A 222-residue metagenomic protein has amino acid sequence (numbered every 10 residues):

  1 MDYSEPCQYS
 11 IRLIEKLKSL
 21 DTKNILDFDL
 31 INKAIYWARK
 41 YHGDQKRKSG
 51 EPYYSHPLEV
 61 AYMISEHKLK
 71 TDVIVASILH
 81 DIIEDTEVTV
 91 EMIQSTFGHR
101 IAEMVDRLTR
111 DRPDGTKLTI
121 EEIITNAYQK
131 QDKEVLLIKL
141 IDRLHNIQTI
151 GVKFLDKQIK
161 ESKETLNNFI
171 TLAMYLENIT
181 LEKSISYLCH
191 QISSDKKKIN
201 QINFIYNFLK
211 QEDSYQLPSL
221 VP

Functional and structural regions predicted by a protein language model:
M1-P222: Active-site helical microenvironments for divalent-metal-assisted chemistry
